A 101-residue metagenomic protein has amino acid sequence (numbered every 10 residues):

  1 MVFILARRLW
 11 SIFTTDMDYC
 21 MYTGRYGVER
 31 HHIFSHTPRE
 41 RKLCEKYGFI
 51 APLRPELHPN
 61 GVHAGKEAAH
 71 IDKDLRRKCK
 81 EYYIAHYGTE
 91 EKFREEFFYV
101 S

Functional and structural regions predicted by a protein language model:
M1-Y19, E40-K46: Short, charged surface segments at domain edges that flank catalytic/cofactor-binding sites
V2, E40-A51, P59-S101: Polybasic, low-complexity binding patches
C20-T23, R54: Short cysteine-rich clusters marking metal-coordination/redox-active sites
Y26-R30, N60-H63: Short, non-ligating residues that shape and space the ligands of small metal-coordination modules and catalytic
G27-R41: Short recognition patches in nucleic-acid-associated and regulatory proteins
V28, A51-P52: A broad, low-specificity signal marking well-ordered, structured residues that form hydrophobic/aromatic
I33, E56-L57: Residues immediately flanking
